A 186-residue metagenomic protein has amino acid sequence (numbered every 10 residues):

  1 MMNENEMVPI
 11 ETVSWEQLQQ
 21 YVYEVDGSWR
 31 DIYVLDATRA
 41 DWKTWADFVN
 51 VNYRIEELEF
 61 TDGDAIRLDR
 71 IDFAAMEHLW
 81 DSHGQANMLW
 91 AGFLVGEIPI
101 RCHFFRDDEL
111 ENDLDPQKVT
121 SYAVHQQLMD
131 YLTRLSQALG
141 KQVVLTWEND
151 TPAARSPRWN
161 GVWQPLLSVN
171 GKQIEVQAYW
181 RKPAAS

Functional and structural regions predicted by a protein language model:
M1-L79: Long, contiguous N-terminal structural blocks used for assembly/anchoring
M1-P9, L114-S186: Acidic, proline/glycine-rich low-complexity IDRs
S14, S28, D41-T44, L79 (+5 more regions): Residues in intrinsically disordered, low-complexity segments of regulatory proteins
Q17, D31, T44-D47, S82 (+5 more regions): Intrinsic disorder/low-complexity segments enriched in polar/charged and small flexible residues
E24-D26, R106, Q137: Solvent-exposed loop and beta-edge segments used for protein-protein assembly and interaction
R30, D108-L110, L139-V143: Generic beta-strand structural signal
A37-A40, G96, D107, Q117-V119 (+1 more regions): Generic structural motif
I55-D108, N112-L114: Short, intrinsically disordered low-complexity segments
